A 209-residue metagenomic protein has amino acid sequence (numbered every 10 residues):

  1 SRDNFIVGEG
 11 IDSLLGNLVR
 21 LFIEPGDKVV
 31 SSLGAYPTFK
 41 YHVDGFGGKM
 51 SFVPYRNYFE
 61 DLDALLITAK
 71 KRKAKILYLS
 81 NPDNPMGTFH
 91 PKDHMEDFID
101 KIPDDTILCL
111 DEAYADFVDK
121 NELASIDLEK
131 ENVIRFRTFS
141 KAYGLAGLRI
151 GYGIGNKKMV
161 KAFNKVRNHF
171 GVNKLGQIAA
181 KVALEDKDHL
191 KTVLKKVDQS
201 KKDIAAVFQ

Functional and structural regions predicted by a protein language model:
S1-I6, D203-Q209: Short, intrinsically disordered, charge-balanced linker/junction segments flanking boundaries in proteins
R2-G26, G151: Conserved beta-loop-alpha segment that forms the PLP phosphate-binding cup at the N-terminus of a helix
I6, V30, S51, C109 (+1 more regions): Structural detector of well-ordered beta-strand residues that form the stable sheet scaffold of enzyme domains
G10, G16, L33-G34, G87 (+2 more regions): Short N-terminal helix/helix-N-cap motif within the alpha/beta-hydrolase-1
L21-L79: PLP-dependent aminotransferase-like
D44, E60-R72, P85-L145: Active-site pre-lysine segment of PLP-dependent enzymes
N132-F208: PLP-dependent aminotransferase class I/II
